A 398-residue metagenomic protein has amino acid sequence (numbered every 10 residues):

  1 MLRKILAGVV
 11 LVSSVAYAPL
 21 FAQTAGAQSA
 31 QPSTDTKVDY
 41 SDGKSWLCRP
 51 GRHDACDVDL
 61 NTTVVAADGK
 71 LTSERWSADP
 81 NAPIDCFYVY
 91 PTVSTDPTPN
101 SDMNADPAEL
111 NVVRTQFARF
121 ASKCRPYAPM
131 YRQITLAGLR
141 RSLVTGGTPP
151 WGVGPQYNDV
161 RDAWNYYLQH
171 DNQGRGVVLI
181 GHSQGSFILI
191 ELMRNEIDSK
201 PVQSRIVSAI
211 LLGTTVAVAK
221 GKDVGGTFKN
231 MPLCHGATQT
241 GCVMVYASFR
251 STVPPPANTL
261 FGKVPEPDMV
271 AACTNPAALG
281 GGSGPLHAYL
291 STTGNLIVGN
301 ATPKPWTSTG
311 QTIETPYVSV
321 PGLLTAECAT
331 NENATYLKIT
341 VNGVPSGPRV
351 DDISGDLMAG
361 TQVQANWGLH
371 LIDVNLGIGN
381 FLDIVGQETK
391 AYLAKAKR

Functional and structural regions predicted by a protein language model:
M1-K4: Positively charged n-region of N-terminal signal peptides that target proteins for export
S13-Q23: C-terminal segment of classical bacterial N-terminal signal peptides
G26, S77-A78: Sequence/structural signature of beta-propeller domains
Q28-E74: N-terminal module-boundary/linker segments of secreted carbohydrate-active enzymes
K44, P50-R52, A78-A82, Y88-G176 (+1 more regions): Active-site catalytic motif of lipid deacylating hydrolases and related acyltransferases
V89, I180-H182, A209-G213: Short His-Asn-centered micro-motif
G154-Q173, R194-A359, A391, K395: Surface cap/lid and interfacial helix-loop subdomains adjacent to catalytic sites that gate substrate access
G181-G185, L189: Gly/Ala-rich beta-loop-alpha elbow adjacent to hydrolase catalytic centers
